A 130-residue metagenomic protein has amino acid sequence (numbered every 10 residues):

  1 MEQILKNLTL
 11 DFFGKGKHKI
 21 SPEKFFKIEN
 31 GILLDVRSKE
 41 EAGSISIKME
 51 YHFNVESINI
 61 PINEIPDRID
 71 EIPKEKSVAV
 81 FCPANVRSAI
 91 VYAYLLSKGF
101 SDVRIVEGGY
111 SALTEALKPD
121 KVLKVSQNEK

Functional and structural regions predicted by a protein language model:
M1-E50, V122-K130: Flexible, polar/low-complexity N-terminal or interdomain linker segments that lie immediately upstream of folded
K19, L33, N54-N59, V103-I105: Conserved beta-strand scaffold positions in the cores of enzyme catalytic domains, especially in NTP/NDP-utilizing
E29, F53-V55, G99: Short, structured coil segments at secondary-structure junctions
I45-N63: A short alpha/beta connector and helix-capping loop motif
S46-E50, K74, A93-S97, K118-K121: Short, glycine/charged-enriched secondary-structure capping and boundary segments
I60-T114: Catalytic cysteine-centered active loop of the rhodanese-like fold, especially the PTP/DSP P-loop
I105-K130: Cysteine-dependent PTP/DSP-like catalytic domain, specifically the C-terminal lobe
